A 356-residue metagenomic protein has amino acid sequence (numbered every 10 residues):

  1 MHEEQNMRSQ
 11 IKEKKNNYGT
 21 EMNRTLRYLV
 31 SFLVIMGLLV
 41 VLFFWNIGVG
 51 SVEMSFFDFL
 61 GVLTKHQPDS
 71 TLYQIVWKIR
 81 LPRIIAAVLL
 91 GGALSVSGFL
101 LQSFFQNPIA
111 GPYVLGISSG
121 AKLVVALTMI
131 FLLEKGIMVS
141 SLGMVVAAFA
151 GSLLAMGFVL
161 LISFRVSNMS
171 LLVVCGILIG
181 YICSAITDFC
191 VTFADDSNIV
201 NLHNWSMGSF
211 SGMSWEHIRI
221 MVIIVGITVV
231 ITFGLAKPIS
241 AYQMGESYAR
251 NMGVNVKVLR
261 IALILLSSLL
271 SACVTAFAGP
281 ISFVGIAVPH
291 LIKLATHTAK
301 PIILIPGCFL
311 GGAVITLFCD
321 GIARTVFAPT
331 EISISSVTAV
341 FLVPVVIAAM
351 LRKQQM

Functional and structural regions predicted by a protein language model:
H2-M356: Alpha-helical transmembrane segments in inner-membrane proteins
